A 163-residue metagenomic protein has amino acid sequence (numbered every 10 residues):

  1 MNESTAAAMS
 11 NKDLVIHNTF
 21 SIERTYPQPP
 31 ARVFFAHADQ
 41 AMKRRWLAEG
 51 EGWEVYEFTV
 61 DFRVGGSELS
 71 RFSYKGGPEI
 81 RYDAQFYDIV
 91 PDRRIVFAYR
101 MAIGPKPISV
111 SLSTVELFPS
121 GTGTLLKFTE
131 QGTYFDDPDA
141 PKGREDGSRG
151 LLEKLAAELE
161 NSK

Functional and structural regions predicted by a protein language model:
M1-G52: Hydrophobic ligand-binding cavity/cleft-lining segments
H17-E23, P30, V55, S67 (+4 more regions): Intrinsic-disorder/low-complexity, polar/charged segments enriched in Ser/Thr/Lys/Arg/Asp/Glu/Gln
S21, A41-E79: Short beta-edge strand/loop motif at the mouth of beta-sheet-based domains
R24, E57-V60, Y82-D88, S111-F118: Hydrophobic/aromatic beta-strand elements that line small-molecule binding cavities or substrate pockets in beta-rich
P30-A31, D61-R63, Y87-R94, E116-L125: A short, structured loop/turn motif at beta-sheet edges
V33-F34, K43, E68, F86 (+4 more regions): Hydrophobic pocket/interface hotspot
V96-R149: Beta-strand/loop substructures that line and gate deep hydrophobic ligand-binding cavities in soluble
L152-E160: Short amphipathic alpha-helical signal-transduction/dimerization elements
